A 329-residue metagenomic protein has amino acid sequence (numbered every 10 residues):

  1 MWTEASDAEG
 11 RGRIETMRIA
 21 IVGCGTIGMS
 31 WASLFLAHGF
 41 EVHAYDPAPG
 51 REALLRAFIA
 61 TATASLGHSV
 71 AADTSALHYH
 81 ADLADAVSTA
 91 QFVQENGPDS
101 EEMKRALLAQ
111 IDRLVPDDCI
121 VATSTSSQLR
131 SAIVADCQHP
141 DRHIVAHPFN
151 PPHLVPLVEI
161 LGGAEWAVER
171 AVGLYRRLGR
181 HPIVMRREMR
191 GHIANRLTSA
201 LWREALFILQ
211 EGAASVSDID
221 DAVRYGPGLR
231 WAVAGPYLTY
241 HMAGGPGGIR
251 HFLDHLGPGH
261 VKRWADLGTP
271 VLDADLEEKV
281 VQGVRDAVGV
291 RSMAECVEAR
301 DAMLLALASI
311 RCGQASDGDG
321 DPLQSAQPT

Functional and structural regions predicted by a protein language model:
W2, E9-S69, D85: NAD(P)+-binding Rossmann beta1-loop-alpha1 motif at the extreme N-terminus of oxidoreductases
W2, I14, H38, R180 (+2 more regions): NAD(P)-dependent Rossmann-like dehydrogenase/reductase catalytic/cofactor-binding core
V22, Y45, H80, N96 (+3 more regions): Structural motif
H38, L157-E188, S199-W231: Internal alpha-helical scaffold of NAD(P)-dependent oxidoreductase catalytic cores
P47-G50, S65-I120: Rossmann-like NAD(P)-binding element
I120-R187, G191-N195: Rossmann-fold dinucleotide-binding core
